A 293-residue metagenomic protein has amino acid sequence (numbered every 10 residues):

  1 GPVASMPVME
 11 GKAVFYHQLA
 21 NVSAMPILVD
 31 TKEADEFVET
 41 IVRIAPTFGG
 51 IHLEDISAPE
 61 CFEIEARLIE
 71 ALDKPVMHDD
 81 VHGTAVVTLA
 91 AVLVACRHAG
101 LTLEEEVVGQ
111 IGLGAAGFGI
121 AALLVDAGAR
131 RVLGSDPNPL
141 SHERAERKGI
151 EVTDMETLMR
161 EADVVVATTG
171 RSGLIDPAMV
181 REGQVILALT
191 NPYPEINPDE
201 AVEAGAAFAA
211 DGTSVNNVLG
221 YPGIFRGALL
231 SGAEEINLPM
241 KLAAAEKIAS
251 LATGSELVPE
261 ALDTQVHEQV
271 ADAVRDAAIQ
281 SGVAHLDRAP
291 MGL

Functional and structural regions predicted by a protein language model:
G1-E106, F225, L229, S281-V283: Glycine/serine-rich phosphate-binding loop and adjoining beta1-alpha1 elements at the start of nucleotide-handling
P2-A20, G83-G170: Glycine-rich phosphate/diphosphate-binding loop of Rossmann-like nucleotide-binding domains
V3-E10, T31-V38, A58-F62, H82-V86 (+9 more regions): Electropositive phosphate-/nucleotide-binding environments in soluble metabolic enzymes
R43-I44, T157-L158, M179: Structural alpha-helical scaffold elements that stabilize or flank donor/cofactor-binding regions in carbohydrate
H52-D55, D79, V166-V218: ADP-ribose/adenylate-binding Rossmann-like module
T190, E195-R288: Adenosine-phosphate binding glycine-rich loop
